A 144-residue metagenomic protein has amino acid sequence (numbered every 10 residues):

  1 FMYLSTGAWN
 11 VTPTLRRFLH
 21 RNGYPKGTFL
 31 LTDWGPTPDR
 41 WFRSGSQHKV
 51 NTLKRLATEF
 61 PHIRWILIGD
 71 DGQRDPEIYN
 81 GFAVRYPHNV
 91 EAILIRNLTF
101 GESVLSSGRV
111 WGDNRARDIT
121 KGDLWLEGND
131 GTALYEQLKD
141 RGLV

Functional and structural regions predicted by a protein language model:
G7-V144: C-terminal cap/substrate-recognition subdomain and adjoining C-terminal extension of metal-dependent phosphatase-like
